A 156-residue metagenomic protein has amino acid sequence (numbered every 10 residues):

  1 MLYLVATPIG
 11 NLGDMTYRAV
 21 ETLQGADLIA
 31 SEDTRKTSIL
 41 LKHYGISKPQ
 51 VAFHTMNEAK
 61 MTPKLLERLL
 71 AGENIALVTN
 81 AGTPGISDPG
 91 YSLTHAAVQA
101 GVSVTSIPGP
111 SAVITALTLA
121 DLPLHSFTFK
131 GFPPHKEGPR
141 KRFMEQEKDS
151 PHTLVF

Functional and structural regions predicted by a protein language model:
M1-L2, A71-A76, H152-T153: Loop/turn-to-beta-strand initiation segments
M1-M56: Glycine-rich, flexible N-terminal cofactor/catalytic loop recognition
L23-I29, G101-V104, T153-L154: Short active-site oxyanion
A52-K60, F132-E137: Conserved helicase motor
M56-L70, P89: Short phosphate-binding loop-to-helix
A71-K130: Short glycine-cluster motifs
T115-F156: Beta-strand/loop-alpha-helix module characteristic of Rossmann-like adenine-cofactor folds
